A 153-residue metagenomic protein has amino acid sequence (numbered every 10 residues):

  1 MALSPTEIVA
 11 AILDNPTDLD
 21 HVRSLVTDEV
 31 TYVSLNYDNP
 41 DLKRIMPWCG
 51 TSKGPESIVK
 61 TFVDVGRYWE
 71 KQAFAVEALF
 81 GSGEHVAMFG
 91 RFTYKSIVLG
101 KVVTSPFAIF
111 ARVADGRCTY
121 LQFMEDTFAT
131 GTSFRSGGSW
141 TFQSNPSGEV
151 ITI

Functional and structural regions predicted by a protein language model:
A2-S34: Short acidic-aromatic low-complexity motifs
A11-I12, L25, T61, V65 (+2 more regions): Residues that form generic nucleotide/phosphate-binding pockets
T27-E84: A solvent-exposed, acidic/Ser-Thr-rich amphipathic alpha-helical stretch
G66-I153: A beta-strand edge to alpha-helix "cap/lid" segment located at domain peripheries
